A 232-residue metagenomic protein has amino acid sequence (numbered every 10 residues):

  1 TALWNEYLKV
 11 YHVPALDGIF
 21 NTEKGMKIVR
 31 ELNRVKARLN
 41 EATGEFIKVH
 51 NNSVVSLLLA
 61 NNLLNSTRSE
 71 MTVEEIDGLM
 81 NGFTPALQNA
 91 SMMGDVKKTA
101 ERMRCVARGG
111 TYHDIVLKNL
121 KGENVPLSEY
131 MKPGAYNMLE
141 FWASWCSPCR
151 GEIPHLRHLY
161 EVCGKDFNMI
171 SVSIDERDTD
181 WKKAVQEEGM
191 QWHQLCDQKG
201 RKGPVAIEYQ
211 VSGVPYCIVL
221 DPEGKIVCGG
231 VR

Functional and structural regions predicted by a protein language model:
T1-Y130, G134-A135: Oxidative protein folding and maturation machinery
H113-V116, W142, I170, L195: Conserved Rossmann-like nucleotide-binding pocket used by diverse enzymes that bind dinucleotide cofactors
I115, E176, Y216-I218: Generic short beta-strand
A135-N137, F141-E161: Conserved redox-active cysteine motifs that mediate thiol-disulfide chemistry, especially di-cysteine Cys-X(1-2)-Cys
M138-L139, M169, C217: Hydrophobic beta-strand anchors of alpha/beta hydrolase catalytic cores
G151, H158, D180-E187: Short alpha-helix adjacent to the SAM-binding motif of class I
K165-D180, M190-K202: Thiol-based oxidoreductase modules, predominantly thioredoxin-like and allied folds used for disulfide exchange
M190, D197-R232: Thiol/disulfide oxidoreductase modules built on the thioredoxin-like
